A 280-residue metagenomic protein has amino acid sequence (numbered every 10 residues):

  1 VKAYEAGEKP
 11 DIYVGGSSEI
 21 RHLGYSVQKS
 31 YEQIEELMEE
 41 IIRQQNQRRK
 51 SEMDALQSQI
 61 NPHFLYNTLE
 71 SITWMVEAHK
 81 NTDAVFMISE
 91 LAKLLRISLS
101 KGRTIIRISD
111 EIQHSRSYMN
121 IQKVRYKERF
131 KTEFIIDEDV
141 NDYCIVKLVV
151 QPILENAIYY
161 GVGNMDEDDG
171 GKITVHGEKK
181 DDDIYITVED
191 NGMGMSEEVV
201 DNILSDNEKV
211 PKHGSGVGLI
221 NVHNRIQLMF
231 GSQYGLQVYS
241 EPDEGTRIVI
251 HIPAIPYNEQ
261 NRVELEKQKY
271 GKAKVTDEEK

Functional and structural regions predicted by a protein language model:
V1-Y239, G245-H251: Two-component histidine phosphotransfer core
L236-K280: C-terminal end segment of the histidine kinase catalytic
